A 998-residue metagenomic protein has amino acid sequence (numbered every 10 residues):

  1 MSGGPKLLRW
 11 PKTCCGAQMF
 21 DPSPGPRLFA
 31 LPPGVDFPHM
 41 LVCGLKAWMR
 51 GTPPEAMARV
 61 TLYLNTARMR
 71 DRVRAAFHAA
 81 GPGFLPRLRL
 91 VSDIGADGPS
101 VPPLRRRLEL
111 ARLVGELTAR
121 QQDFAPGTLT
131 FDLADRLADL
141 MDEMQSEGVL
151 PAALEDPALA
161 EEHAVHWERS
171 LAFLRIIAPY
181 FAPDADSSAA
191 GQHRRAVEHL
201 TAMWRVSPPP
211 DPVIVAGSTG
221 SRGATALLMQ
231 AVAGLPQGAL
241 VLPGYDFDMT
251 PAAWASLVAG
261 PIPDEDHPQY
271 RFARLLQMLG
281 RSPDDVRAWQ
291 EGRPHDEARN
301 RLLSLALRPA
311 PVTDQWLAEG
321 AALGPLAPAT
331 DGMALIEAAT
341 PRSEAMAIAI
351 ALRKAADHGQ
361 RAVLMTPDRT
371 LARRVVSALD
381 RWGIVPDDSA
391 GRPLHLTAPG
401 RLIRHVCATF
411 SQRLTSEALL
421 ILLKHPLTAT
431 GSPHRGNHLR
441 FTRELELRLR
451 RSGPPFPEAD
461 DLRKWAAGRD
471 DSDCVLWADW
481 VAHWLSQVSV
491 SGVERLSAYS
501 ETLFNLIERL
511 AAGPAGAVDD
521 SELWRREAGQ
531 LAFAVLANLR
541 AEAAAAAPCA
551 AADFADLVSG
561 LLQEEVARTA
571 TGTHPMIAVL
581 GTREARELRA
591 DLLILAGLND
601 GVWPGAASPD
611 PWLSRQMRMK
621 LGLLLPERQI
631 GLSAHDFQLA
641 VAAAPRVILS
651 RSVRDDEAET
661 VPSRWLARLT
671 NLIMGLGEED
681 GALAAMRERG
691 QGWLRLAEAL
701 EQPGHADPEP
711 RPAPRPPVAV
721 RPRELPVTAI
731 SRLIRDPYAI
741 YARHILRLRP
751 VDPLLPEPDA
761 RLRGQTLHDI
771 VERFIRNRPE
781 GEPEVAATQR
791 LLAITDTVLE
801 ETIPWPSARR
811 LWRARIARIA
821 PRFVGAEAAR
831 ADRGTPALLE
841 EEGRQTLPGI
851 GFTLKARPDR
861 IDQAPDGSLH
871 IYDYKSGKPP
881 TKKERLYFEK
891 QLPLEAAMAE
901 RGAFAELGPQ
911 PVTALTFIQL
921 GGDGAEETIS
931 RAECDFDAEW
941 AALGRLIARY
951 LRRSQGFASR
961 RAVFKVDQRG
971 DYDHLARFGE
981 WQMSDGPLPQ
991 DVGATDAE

Functional and structural regions predicted by a protein language model:
L7, P11-V785, L792, D796-T802 (+4 more regions): Polyanion-engaging groove/track-forming segments
A515, E657, H705-E998: RecB-family 4Fe-4S metal-dependent nuclease core
